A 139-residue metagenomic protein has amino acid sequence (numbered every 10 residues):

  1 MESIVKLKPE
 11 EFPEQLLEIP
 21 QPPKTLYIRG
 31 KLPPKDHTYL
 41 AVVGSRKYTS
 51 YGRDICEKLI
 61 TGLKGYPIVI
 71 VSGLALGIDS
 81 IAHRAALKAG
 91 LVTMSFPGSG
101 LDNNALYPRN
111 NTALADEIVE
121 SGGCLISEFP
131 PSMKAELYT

Functional and structural regions predicted by a protein language model:
M1-T139: Glycine-biased, small-residue-rich flexible motifs in mid-sequence functional cores and linkers
